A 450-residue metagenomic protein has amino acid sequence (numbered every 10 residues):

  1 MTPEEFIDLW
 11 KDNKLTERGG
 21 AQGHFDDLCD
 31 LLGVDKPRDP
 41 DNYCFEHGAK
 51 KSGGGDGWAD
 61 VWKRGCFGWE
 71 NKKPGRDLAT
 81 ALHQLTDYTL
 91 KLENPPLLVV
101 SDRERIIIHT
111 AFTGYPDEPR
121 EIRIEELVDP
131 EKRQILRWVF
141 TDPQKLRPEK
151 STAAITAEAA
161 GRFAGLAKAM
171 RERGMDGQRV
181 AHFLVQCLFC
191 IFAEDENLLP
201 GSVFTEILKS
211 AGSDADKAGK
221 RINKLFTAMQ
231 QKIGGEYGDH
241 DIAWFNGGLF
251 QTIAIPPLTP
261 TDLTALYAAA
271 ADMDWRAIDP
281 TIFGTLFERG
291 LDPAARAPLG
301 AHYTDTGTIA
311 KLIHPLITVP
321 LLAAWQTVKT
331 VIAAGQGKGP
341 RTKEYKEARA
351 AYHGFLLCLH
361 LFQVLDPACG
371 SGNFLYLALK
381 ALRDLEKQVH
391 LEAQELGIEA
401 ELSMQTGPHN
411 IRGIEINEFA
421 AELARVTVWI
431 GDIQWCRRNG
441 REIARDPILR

Functional and structural regions predicted by a protein language model:
M1-L9, L85, R133-R383, N410 (+2 more regions): Preference for the N-terminal adenyl/adenosyl cofactor-binding alpha/beta module
M1-L97, I107, A111-Y115, R120 (+3 more regions): A short, conserved, highly charged catalytic patch centered on acidic carboxylates
P40, V99-E104, T110-F112, A368-S371 (+2 more regions): Glycine-rich, histidine-containing beta strand-loop boundary motifs that form or position
G55, L356-C358, M404-Q405: Short, flexible hinge/linker loops that cap or flank conserved catalytic cores
W62, K72, E104, A368 (+1 more regions): Anionic group-transfer/hydrolysis microenvironments
G65-C66, L92-P96, D102-E104, G407-N410 (+1 more regions): Short glycine-/polar-rich loops that comprise or flank the Walker A/P-loop and associated switch/sensor motifs
A270, A393-R412, I416-R450: SAM-dependent nucleic-acid methyltransferase catalytic core
D384-V389: Post-Walker A helix-loop "phosphate-sensing" segment adjacent to the P-loop in P-loop NTPases
